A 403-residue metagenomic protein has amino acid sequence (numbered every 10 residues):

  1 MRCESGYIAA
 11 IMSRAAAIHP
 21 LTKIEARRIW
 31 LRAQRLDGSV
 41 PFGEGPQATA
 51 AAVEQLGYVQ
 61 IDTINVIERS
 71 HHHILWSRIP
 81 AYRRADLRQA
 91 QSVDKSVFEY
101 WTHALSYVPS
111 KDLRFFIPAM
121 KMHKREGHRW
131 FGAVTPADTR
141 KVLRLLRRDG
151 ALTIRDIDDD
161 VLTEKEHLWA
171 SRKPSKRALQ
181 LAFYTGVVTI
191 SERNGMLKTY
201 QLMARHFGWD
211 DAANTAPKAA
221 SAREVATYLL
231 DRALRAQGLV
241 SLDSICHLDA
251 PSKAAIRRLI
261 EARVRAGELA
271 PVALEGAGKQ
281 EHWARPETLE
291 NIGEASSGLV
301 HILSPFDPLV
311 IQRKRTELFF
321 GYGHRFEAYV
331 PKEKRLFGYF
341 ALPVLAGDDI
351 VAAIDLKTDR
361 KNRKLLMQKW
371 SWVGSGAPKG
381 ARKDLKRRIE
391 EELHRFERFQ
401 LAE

Functional and structural regions predicted by a protein language model:
C3-E403: Long, charged, low-complexity, helical-prone intrinsically disordered regions
